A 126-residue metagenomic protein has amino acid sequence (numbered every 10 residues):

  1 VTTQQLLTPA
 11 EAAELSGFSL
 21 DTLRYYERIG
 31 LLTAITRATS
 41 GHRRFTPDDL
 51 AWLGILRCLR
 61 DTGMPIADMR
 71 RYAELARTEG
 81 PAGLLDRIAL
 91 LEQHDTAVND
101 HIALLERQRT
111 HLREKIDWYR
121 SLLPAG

Functional and structural regions predicted by a protein language model:
T2-P9, E14, T33, P47-G126: Arg/Lys-rich, alpha-helical DNA-contact motif
A12, S19-T22: Short glycine/proline-centered loop/turn elements that form peptide/ligand docking sites
T22-R24, T36: N-terminal helix-turn-helix
Y26, F45: Conserved active-site tyrosine of GNAT-family acetyltransferases
L32-S40, R44: Beta-hairpin "wing" of winged helix-turn-helix
